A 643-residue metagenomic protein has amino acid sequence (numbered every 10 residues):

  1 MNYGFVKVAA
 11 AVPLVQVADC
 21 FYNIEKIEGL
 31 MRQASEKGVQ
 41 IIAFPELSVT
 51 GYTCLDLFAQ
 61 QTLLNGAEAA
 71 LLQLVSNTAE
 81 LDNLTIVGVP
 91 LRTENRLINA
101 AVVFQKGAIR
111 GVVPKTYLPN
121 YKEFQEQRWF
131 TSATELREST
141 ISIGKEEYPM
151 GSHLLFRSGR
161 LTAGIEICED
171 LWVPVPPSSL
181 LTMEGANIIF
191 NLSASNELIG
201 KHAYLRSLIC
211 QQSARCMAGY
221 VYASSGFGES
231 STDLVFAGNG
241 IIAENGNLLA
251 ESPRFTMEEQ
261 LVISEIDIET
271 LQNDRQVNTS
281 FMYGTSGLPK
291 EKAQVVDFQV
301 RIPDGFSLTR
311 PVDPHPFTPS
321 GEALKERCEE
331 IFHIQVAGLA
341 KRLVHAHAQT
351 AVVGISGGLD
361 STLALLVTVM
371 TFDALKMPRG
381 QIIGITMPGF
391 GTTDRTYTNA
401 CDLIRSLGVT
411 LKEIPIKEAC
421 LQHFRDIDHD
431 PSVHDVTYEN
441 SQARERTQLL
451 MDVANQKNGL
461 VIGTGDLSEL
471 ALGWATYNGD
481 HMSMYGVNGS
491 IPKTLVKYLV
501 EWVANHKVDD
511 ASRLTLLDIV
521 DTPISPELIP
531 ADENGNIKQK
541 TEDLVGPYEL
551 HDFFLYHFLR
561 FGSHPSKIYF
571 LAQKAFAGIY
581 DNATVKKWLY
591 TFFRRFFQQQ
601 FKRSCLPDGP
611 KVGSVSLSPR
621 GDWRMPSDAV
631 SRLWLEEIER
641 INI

Functional and structural regions predicted by a protein language model:
M1-G354, M370-R379, L411: Enzyme catalytic cores with a strong preference for nitrogen-chemistry domains
K7, V15-A18, N23, G159 (+5 more regions): ATP/NTP-dependent adenylation/nucleotidyl-transfer catalytic domains that generate, transfer, or process NMP-activated
